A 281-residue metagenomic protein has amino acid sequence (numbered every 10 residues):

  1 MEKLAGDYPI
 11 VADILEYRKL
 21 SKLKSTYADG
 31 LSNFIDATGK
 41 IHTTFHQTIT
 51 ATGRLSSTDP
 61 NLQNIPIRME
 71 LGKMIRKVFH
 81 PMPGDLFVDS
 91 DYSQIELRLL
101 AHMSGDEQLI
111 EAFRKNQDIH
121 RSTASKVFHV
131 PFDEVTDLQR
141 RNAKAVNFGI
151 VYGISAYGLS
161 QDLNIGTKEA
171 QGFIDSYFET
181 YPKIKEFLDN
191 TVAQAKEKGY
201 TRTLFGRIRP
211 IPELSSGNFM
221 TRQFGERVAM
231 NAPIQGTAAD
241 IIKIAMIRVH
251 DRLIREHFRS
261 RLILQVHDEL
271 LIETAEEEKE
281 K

Functional and structural regions predicted by a protein language model:
M1-K281: Conserved catalytic core of nucleotide polymerization and phosphodiester-bond processing enzymes
